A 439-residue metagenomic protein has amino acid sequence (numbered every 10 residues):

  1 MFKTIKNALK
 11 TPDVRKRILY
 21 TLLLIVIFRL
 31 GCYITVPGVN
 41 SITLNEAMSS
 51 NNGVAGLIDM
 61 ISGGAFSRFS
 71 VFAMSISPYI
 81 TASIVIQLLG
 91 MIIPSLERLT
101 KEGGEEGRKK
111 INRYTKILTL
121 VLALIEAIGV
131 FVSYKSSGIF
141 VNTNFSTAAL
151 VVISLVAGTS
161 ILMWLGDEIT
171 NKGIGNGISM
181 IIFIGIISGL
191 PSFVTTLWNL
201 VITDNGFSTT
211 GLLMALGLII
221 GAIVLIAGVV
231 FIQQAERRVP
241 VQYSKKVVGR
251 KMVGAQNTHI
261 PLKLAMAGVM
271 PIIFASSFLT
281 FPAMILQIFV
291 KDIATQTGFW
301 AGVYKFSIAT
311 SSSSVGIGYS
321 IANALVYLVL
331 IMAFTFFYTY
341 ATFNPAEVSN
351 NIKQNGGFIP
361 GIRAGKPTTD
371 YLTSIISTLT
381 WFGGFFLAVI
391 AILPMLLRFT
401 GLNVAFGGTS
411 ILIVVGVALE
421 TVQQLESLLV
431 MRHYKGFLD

Functional and structural regions predicted by a protein language model:
M1-D439: N-terminal cationic and glycine-rich segments that engage phosphates or anionic surfaces
